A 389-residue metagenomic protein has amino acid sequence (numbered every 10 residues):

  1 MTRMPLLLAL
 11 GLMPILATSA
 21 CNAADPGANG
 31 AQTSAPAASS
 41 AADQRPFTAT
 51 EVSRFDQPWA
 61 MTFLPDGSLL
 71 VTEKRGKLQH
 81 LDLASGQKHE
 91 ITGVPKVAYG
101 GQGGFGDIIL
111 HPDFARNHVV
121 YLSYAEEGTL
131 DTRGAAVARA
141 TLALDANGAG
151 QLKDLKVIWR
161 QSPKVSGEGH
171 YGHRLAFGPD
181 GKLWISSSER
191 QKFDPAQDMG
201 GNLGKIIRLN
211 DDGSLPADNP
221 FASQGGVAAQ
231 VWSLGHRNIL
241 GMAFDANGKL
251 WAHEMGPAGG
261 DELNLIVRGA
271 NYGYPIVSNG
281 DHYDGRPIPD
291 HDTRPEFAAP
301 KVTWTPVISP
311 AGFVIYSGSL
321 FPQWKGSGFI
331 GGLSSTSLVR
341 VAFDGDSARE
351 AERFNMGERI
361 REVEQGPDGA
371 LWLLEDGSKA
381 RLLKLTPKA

Functional and structural regions predicted by a protein language model:
M1-P5: Positively charged n-region of N-terminal signal peptides that target proteins for export
L7-S19: Bacterial N-terminal signal peptides
C21-F193, G241, K249-G256, P306-D344 (+1 more regions): Acidic, Gly/Ser/Thr-rich repeat motifs that build Ca2+-stabilized beta-propeller blades
H89-G103, K153-Y171, D211-W232, P275-T305: Surface-exposed loop and turn segments in beta-propeller and other repeat-based domains that flank or scaffold
A135-D145, M199-D212, I266-V267: Beta-propeller blade signature
V227-E262, V267: Repeat-solenoid scaffold signature
H236, S347-P367: Conserved blade-ending motifs and adjacent loop-strand segments that build the rim/top face of beta-propeller domains
W251, A258-N264, N271-P275, D281-R286 (+2 more regions): Short acidic/glycine-rich loop or secondary-structure boundary segments that cap or lie
